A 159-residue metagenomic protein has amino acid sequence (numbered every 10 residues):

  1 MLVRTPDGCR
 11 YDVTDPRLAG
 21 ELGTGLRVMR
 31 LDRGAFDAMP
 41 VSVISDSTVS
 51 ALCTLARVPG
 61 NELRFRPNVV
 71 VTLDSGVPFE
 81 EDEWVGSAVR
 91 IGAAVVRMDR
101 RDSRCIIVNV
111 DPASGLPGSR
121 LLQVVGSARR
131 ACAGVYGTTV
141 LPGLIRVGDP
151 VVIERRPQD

Functional and structural regions predicted by a protein language model:
M1-D159: Metal-cofactor-dependent catalytic cores
